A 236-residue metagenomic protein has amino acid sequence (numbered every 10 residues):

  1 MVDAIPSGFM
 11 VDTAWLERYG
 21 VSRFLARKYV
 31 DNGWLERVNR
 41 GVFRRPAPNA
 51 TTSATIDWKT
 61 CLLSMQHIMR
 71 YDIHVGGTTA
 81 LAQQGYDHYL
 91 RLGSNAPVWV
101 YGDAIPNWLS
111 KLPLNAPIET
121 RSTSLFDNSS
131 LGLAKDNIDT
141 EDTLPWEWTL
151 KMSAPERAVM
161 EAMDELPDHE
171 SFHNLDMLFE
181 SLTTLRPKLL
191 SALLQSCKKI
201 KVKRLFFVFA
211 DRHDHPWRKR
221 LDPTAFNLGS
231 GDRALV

Functional and structural regions predicted by a protein language model:
M1-H74, G93, T183-A210: Short beta-edge/loop segments at beta->alpha junctions of small alpha/beta modules that act as binding/recognition
A14, T78-T79, G93-P97, F172-D176 (+2 more regions): Short coil/turn segments at secondary-structure boundaries
F24, V75, A154-A158: Short, well-structured alpha-helical interface segments that form or flank functional binding sites
D31-G33, S94-Y101, A225-F226: Short linear loop/turn motifs
A54-I56, P113-P117, A210-P216: Long, compositionally biased
R70-I105: Short helix-loop-helix/strand-helix junction enriched in hydrophobic and basic residues
S94, V100-L150, A154, A158: A contiguous catalytic/ligand-binding core that recognizes phosphate-bearing ligands
L133-V236: Hydrophobic alpha-helical interaction segments
